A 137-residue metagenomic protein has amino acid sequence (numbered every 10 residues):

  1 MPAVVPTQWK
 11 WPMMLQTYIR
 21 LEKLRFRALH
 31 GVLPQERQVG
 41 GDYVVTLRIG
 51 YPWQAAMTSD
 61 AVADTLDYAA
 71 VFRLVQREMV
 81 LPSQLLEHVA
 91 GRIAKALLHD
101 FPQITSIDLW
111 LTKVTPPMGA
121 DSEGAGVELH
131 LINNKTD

Functional and structural regions predicted by a protein language model:
V4-D137: N-terminal, polar/charged subdomain of small-to-medium soluble alpha/beta proteins
